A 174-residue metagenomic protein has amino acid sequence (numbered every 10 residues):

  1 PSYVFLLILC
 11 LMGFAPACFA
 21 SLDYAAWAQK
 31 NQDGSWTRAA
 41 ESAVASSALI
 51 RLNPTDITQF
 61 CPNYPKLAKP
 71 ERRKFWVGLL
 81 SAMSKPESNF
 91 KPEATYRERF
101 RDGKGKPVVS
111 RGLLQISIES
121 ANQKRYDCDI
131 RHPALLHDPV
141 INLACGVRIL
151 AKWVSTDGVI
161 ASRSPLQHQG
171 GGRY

Functional and structural regions predicted by a protein language model:
P1-F5: Bacterial N-terminal signal peptides that target proteins for export
A15-A17: N-terminal signal peptide c-region/cleavage motif recognized by signal peptidases
L22-Y174: Catalytic glycan-binding domains that act on GlcNAc-containing polysaccharides
